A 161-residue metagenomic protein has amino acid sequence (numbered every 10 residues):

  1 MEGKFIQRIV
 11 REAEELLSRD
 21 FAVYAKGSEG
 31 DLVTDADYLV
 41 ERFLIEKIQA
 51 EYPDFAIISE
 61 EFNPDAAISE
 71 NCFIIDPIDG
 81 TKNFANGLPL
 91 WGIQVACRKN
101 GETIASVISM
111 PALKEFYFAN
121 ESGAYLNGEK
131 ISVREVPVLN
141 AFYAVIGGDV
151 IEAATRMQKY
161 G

Functional and structural regions predicted by a protein language model:
M1-I78: N-terminal subdomain of lithium-sensitive/metallo-dependent phosphomonoesterases centered on the IMPase/IPPase/PAP
S69-F73, I93, I104: Short loop/turn microsegments at loop-to-beta-strand junctions
G87-W91: Catalytic core of PPM/PP2C metal-dependent serine/threonine phosphatase domains
A96-G161: Acidic beta-strand-loop-alpha-helix segment within the catalytic core of divalent metal-dependent phosphate-processing
